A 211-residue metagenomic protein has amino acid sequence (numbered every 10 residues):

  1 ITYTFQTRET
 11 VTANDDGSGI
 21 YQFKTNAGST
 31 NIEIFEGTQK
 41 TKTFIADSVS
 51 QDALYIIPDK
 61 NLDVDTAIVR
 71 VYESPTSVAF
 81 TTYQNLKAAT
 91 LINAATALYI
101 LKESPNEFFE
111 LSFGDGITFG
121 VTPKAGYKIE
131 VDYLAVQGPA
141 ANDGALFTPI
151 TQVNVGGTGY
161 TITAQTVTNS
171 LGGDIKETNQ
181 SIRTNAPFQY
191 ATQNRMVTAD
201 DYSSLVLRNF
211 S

Functional and structural regions predicted by a protein language model:
I1-S211: Signature of Asx- and small-polar-rich beta-strand/turn repeats characteristic of beta-solenoid architectures
